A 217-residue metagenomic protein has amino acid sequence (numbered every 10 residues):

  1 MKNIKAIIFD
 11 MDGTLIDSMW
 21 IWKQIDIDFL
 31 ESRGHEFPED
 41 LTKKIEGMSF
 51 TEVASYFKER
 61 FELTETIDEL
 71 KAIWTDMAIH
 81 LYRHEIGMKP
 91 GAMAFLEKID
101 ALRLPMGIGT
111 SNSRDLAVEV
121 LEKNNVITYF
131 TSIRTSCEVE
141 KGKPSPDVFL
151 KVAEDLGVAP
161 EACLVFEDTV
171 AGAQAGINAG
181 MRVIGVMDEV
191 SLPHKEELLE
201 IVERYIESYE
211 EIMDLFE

Functional and structural regions predicted by a protein language model:
M1-K5, E97-D100, S113-E217: Asp-based, Mg2+/Mn2+-dependent phosphohydrolase catalytic module
K2-L102: N-terminal helical cap/lid subdomain that shapes the substrate entry/recognition surface in HAD-like hydrolases
T14, T110-N112: Conserved phosphate-coupling serine/threonine residues in phosphotransfer and NTP-handling enzymes
L15, M88, M106, K141 (+1 more regions): Conserved SAM-binding loop
W20, T110, E119: Conserved catalytic-core motifs of eukaryotic protein kinase domains, centered on the activation segment
R83-G87, S111, V183-G185: Short, flexible loop segments at the rims of nucleotide/cofactor-binding pockets, characterized by
